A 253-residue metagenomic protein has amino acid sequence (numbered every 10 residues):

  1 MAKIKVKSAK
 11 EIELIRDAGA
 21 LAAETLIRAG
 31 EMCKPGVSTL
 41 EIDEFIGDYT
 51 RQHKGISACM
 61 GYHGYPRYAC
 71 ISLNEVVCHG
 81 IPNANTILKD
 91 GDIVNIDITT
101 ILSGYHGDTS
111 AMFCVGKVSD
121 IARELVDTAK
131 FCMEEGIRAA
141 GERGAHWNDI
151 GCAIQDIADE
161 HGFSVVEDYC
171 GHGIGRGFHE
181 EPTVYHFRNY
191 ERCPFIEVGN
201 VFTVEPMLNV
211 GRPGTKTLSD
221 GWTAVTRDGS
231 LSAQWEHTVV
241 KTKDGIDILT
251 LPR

Functional and structural regions predicted by a protein language model:
M1-R253: Active-site neighborhoods and metal-handling regions in enzymes and metal-associated proteins
